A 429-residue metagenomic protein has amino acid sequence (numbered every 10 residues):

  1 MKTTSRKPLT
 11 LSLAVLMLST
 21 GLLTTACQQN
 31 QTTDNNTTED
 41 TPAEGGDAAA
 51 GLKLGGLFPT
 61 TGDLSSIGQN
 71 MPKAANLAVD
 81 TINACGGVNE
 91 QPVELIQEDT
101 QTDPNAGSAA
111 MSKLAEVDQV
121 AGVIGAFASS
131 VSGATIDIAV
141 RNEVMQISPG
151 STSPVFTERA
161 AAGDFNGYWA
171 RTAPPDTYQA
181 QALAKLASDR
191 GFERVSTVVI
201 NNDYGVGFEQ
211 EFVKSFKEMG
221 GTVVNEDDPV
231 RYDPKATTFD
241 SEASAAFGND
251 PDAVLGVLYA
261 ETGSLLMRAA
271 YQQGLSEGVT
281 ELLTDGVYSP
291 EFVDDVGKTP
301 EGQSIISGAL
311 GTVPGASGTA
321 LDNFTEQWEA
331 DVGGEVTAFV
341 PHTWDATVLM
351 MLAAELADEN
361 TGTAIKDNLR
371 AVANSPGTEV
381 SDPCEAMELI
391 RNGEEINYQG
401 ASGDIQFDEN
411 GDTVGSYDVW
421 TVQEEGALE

Functional and structural regions predicted by a protein language model:
K2-L13, C27-E429: Extracytosolic ligand-binding ectodomains
G21-A26: C-terminal motif of bacterial Sec signal peptides marking the signal peptidase cleavage site
